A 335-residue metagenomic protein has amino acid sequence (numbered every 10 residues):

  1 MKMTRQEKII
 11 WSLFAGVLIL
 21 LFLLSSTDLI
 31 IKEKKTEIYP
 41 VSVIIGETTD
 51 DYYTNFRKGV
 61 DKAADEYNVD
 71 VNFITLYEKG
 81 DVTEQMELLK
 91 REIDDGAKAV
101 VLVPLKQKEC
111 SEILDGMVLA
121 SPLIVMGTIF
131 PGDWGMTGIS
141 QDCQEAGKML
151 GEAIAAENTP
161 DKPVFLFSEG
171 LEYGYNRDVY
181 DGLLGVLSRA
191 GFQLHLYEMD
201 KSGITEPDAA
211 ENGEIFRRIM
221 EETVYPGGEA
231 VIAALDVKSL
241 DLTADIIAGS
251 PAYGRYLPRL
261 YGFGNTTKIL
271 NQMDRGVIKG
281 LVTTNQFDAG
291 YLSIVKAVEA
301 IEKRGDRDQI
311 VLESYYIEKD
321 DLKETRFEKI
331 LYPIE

Functional and structural regions predicted by a protein language model:
E7-W11, D288, L292-E335: Hinge/cleft segment of the Venus flytrap/periplasmic-binding protein
I10-S26: Hydrophobic membrane-insertion alpha-helices, especially the h-region of bacterial N-terminal signal peptides
V41-K58, A63, N72-T83, L105-Q107: Extracytoplasmic "Venus flytrap"
A64-V82, F165-L166, L187-G213, E229: Short beta-strand elements in bilobed, periplasmic/extracellular small-molecule ligand-binding domains
I93-P104, P122-M126, V164-S168, H195 (+3 more regions): Periplasmic-binding protein-like
E109-E145, T266-D274: Flexible loop/hinge segments that line or gate small-molecule binding clefts
I124, V237-T243, I247-K279, Y316-D321: Venus flytrap/periplasmic-binding-protein-like
G138-V164, N265-I269, N285-E302: Hydrophobic alpha-helical segments within soluble ligand-binding/sensing domains
